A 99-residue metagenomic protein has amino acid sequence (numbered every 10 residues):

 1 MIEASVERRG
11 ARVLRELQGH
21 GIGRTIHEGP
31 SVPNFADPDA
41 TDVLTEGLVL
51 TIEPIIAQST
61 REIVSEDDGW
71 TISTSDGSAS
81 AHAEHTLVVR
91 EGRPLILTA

Functional and structural regions predicted by a protein language model:
M1-A99: Active-site neighborhoods and metal-handling regions in enzymes and metal-associated proteins
